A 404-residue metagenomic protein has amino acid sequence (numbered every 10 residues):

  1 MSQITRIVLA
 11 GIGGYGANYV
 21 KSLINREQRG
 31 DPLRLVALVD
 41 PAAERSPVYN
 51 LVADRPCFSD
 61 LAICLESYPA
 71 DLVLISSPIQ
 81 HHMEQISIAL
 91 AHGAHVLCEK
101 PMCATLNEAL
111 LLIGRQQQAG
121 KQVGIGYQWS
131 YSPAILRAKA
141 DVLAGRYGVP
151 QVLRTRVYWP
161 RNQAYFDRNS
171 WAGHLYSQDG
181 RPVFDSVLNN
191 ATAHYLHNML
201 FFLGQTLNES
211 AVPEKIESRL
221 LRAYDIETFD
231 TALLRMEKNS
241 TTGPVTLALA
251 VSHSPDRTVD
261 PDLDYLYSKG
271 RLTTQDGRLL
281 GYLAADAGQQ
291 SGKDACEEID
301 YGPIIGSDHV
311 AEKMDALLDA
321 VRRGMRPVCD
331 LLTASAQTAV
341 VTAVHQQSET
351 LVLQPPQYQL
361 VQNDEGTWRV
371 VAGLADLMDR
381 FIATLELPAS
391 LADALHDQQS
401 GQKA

Functional and structural regions predicted by a protein language model:
M1-V52: N-terminal Rossmann-like dinucleotide-binding module
R34-L35, I299, R323-A336: Glycine- and charged-residue-rich phosphate/anionic-cofactor binding loop of Rossmann-like
A37, L72, V152: Short, Asp-centered acidic motifs that coordinate Mg2+ and/or phosphate in catalytic or ligand-binding sites
P56-D60: Short acidic-hydrophobic, aromatic-tinged amphipathic segments that line or gate anion-handling sites
S67, L72, P78-I79, M83-S130 (+1 more regions): Beta-strand-loop-alpha-helix segment that lines the small-molecule cofactor/substrate pocket of alpha/beta enzymes
S130-E217, R222-Y224: Predominantly a Rossmann-like dinucleotide-binding segment in NAD(P)-dependent oxidoreductases
V183-F184, N190-P327, V341-H345, Q357-A404: Contiguous beta-strand/loop segments that form the cofactor/metal-binding neighborhood of enzyme cores
Q346-L353: A short N-terminal helical cap/helix-turn-helix that marks the beginning of AMP-binding/adenylate-forming
